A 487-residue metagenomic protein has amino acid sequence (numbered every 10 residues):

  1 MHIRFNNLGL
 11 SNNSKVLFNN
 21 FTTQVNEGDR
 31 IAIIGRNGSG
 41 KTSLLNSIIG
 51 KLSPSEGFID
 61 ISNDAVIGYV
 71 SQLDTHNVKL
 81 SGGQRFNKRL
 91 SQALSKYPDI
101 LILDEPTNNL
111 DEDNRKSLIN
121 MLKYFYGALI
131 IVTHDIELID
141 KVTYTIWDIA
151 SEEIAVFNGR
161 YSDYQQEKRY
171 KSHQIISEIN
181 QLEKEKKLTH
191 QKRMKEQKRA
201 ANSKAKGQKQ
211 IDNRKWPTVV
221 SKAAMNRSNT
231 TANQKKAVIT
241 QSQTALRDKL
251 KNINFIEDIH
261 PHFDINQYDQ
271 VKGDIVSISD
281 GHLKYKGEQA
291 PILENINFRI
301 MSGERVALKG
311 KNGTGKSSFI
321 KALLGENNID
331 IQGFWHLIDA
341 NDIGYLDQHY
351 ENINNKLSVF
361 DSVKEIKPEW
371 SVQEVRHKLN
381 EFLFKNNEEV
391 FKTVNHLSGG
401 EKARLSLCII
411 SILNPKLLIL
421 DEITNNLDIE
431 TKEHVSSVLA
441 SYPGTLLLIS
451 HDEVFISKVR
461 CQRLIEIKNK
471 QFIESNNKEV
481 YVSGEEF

Functional and structural regions predicted by a protein language model:
M1-I176, D269-F487: ABC ATP-binding cassette signature C-motif
M1-N12, G82, E167-Y285, F487: Coupling and communication elements adjacent to P-loop NTPase active sites across diverse families
